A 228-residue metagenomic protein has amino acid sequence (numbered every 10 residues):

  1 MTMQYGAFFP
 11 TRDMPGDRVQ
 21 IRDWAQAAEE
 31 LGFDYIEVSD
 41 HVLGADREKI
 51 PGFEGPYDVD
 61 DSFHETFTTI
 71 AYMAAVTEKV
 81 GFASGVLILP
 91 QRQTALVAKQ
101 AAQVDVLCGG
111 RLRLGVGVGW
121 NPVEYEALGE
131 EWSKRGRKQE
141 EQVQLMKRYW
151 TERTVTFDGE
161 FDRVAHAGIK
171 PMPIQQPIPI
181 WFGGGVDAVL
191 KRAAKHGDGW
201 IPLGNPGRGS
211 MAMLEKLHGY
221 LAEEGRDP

Functional and structural regions predicted by a protein language model:
M1-P228: Active-site-adjacent structural elements that line small-molecule/cofactor binding pockets in enzymes
